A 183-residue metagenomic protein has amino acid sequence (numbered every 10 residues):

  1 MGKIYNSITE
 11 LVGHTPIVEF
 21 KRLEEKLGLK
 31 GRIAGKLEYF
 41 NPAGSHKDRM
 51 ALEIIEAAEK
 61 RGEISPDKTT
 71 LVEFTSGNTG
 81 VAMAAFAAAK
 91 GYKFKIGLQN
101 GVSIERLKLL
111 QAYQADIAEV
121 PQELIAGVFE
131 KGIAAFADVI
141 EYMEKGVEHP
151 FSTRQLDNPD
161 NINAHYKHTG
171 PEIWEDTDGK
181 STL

Functional and structural regions predicted by a protein language model:
M1-L183: PLP-dependent amino-acid enzyme catalytic core
